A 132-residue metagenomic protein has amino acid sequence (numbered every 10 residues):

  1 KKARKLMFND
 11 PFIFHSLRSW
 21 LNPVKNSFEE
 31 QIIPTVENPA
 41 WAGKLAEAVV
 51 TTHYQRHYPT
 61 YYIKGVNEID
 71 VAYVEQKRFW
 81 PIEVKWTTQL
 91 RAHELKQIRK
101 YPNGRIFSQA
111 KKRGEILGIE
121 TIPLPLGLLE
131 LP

Functional and structural regions predicted by a protein language model:
K1-I69, Y73: Accessory nucleic acid-recognition modules appended to NTPase machines
F14, F79, K112: Surface-exposed, flexible loop/turn segments at secondary-structure boundaries
P59-T60, F79, N103-R105: Hydrophobic anchor at the start of a short beta-strand that flanks the dinucleotide cofactor-binding loop
T60-Y61, E83-W86: Short, flexible loop segments at the rims of nucleotide/cofactor-binding pockets, characterized by
Y73-P81: Active-site beta-strand-loop-beta-strand hairpin of nuclease catalytic cores that positions key catalytic residues
W86-L129: Catalytic cores of nucleic-acid endonucleases
